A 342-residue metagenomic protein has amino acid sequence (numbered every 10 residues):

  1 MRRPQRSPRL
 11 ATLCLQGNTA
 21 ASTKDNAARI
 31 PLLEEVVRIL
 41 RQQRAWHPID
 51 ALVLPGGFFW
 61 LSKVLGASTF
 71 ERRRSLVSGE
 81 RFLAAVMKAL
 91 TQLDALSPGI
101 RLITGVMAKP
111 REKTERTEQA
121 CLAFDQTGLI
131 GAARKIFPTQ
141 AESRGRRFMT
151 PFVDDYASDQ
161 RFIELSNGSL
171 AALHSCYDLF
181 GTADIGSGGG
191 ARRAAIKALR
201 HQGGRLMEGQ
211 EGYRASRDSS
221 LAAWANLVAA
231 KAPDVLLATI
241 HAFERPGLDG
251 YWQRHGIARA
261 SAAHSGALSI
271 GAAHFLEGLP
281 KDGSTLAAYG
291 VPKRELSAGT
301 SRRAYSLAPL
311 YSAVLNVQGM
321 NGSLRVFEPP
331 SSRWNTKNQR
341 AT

Functional and structural regions predicted by a protein language model:
M1-A51: N-terminal active-site segment of His-dependent metallophosphoesterases
Q5-N26, A132-R134, S169-F180, E208 (+1 more regions): Active-site-proximal beta-strand elements of phosphoester/diester hydrolases
G17-A20, F58-W60, K109-P110, F137-P138 (+3 more regions): Short, solvent-exposed loop/turn segments at secondary-structure junctions
P31-G131, R245, G256, A262-S265: Cys-nucleophile CN-hydrolase/nitrilase-fold catalytic domain and related Cys-dependent amidase chemistry that acts on
P55, A133, Y311-V314, P330: Short hydrophobic alpha-helix segments
L76-I103, F180-L324: CN hydrolase (nitrilase-like) catalytic-core segments centered on the catalytic cysteine and neighboring Lys/Glu
R111-K231, G319-S323, E328: Active-site catalytic loop in hydrolytic enzyme cores
Q318-S323, E328-T342: Long, compositionally biased intrinsically disordered regions
